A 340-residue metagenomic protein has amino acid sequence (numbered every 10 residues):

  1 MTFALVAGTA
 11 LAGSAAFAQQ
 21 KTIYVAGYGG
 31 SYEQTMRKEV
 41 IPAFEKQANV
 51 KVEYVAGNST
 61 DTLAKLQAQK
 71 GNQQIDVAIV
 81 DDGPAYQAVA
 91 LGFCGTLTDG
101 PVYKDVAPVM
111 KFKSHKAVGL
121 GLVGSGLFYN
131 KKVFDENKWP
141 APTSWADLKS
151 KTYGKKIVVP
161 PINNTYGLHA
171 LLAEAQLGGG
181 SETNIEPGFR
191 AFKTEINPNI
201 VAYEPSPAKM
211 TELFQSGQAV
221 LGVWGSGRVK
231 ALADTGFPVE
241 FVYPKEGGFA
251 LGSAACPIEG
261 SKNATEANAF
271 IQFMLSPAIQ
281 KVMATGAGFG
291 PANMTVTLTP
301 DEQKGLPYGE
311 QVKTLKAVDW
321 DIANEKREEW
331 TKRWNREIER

Functional and structural regions predicted by a protein language model:
Q19-Q87: Early extracytoplasmic/lumenal segment of secretory-pathway proteins
G29-R37, Q74-Q215: Extracytoplasmic ligand-binding site segments that recognize negatively charged/polar headgroups
G83-Q87, Q215, L221-P238: A ligand-binding cleft/hinge motif common to bilobed small-molecule-binding domains
G95-K104, A117-V118, A146, V220-L221 (+2 more regions): Short beta-strand->loop
F128-V133, A173-L177, L251-A264, V282: A bilobed periplasmic-binding-protein/Venus flytrap-type ligand-binding module shared by bacterial periplasmic
R190-I196, Y203-E204, A233-E259: Periplasmic-binding protein-like
I258-L315: Mature extracytoplasmic/periplasmic domains
P300-R340: Extracellular/periplasmic bilobal clamshell ligand-binding domains
